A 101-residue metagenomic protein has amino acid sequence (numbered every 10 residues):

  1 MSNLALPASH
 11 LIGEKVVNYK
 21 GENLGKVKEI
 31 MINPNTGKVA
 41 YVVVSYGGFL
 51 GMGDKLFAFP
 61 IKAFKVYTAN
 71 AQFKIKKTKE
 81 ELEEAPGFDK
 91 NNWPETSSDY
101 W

Functional and structural regions predicted by a protein language model:
M1-W101: Peripheral interaction segments used for macromolecular assembly
